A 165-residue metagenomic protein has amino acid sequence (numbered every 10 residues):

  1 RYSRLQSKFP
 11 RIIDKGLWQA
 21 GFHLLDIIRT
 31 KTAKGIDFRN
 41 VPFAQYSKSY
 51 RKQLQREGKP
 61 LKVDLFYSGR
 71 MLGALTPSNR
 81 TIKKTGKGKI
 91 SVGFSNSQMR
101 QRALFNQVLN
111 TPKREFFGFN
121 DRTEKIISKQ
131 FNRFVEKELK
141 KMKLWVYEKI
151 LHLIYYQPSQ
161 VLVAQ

Functional and structural regions predicted by a protein language model:
R1-Y156, L162-A164: Short, Lys/Arg-rich flexible segments
